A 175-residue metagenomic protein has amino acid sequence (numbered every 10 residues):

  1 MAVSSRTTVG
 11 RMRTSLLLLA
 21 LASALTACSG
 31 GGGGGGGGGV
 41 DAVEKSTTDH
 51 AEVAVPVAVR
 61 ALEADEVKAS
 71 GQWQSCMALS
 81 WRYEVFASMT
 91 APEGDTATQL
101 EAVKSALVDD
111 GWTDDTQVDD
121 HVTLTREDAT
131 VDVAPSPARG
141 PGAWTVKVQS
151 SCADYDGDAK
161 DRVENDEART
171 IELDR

Functional and structural regions predicted by a protein language model:
A2-L16: Bacterial N-terminal signal peptides that target proteins for export
R13-L17, V59-E66, P135-A143: Short, intrinsically disordered, charge-biased short linear motifs at domain edges
L21, A69-S70, T145: Residue-level signal for mature regions of secreted extracellular proteins and peptides
A24-A27: C-terminal motif of bacterial Sec signal peptides marking the signal peptidase cleavage site
S29-G33: Bacterial signal peptide processing site
G35-V85, N165-R175: Compositionally biased P/S/T/G-rich terminal and signal peptide-adjacent segments that lie outside catalytic cores
T90-A97: Short, surface-exposed ligand-recognition loops at beta-strand->loop->(often short) alpha-helix junctions that present
Q99-V163: Extracytosolic low-complexity repeat regions of secreted or lipid-anchored proteins
